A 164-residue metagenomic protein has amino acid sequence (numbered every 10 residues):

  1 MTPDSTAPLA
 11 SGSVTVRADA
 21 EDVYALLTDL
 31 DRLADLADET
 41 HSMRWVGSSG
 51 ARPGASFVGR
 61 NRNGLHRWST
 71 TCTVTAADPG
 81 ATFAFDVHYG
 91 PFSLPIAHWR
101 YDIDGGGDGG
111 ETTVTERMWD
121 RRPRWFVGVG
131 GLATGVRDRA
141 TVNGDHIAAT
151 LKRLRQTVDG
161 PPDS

Functional and structural regions predicted by a protein language model:
M1-S48, R52: Hydrophobic ligand-binding cavity/cleft-lining segments
T2-S5, M43-W45, V58, T71-T73 (+1 more regions): Short hydrophobic/aromatic-rich motifs at helix boundaries and adjacent loops
L9-S11, R67-T71, L94-W99: Short, surface-exposed coil-to-beta transition loops
T15, T75-A76, D102-D104: Well-ordered beta-strand positions
A18, D78, G107-G109: Residue-level signal for tight coil/turn positions that link beta-strands
L27, A37, V87, V129-G130: Short, flexible helix/strand-to-coil boundary loops that buttress conserved ligand/catalytic motifs in alpha/beta
R44-F92, E111-T113, D145-S164: Glycine-rich portal/gate segments that line the openings of hydrophobic small-molecule binding cavities
Y89-D145, A149, L154-Q156: Beta-strand/loop substructures that line and gate deep hydrophobic ligand-binding cavities in soluble
